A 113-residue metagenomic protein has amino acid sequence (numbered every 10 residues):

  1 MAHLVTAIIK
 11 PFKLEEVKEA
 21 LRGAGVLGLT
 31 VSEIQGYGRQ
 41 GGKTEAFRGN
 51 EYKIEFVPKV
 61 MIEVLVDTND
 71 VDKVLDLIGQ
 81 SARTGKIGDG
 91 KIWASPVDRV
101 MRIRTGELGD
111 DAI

Functional and structural regions predicted by a protein language model:
M1-I113: Positively charged, small/polar-rich N-terminal and surface patches that mediate targeting and assembly and bind
